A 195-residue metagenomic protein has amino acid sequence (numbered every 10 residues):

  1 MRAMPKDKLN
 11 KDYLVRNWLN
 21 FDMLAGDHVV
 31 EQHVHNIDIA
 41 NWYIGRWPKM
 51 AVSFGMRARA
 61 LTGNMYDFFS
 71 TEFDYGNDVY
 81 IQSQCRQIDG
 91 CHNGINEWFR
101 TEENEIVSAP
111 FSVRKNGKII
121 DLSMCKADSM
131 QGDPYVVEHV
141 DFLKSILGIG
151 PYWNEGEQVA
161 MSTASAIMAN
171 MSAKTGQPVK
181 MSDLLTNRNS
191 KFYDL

Functional and structural regions predicted by a protein language model:
M1-V52, R57-T62, N96-W98, K126 (+1 more regions): Predominantly a Rossmann-like dinucleotide-binding segment in NAD(P)-dependent oxidoreductases
Y13, P134-D141: Generic alpha-helical secondary structure signal
M23-V30, G55-A60, C85-R86, M124-G132 (+1 more regions): Active-site rim elements
V34, M65, D133-V137, W153 (+1 more regions): Conserved structured core elements
I37-N41, E72, H139-L147, A160 (+1 more regions): Non-transmembrane alpha-helical segments in soluble domains of secreted/periplasmic/extracellular proteins
R46-F54, Y80-S83, I106-A109, P151-E155 (+1 more regions): Acidic/polar loop patches that form or flank catalytic/metal-binding clefts of enzymes that bind anionic ligands
L61, M65, E72-V137, D183: NAD(P)-dinucleotide binding in Rossmann-like oxidoreductases
T62-N64, K144-L195: C-terminal helix-rich "cap/oligomerization" subdomain common to oxidoreductases
